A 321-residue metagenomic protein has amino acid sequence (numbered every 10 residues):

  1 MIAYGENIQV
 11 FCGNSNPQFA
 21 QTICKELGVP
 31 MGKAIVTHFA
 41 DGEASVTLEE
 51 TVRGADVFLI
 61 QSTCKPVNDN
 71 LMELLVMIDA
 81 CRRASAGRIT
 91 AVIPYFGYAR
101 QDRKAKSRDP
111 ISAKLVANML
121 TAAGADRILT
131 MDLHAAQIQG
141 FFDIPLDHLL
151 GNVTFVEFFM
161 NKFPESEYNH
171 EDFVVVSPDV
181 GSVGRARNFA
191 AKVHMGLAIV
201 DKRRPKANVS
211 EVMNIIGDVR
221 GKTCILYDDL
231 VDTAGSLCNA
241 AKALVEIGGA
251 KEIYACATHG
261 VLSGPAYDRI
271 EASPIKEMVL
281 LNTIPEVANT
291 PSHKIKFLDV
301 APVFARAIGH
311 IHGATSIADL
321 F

Functional and structural regions predicted by a protein language model:
M1-F321: PRPP-associated nucleotide enzymes
